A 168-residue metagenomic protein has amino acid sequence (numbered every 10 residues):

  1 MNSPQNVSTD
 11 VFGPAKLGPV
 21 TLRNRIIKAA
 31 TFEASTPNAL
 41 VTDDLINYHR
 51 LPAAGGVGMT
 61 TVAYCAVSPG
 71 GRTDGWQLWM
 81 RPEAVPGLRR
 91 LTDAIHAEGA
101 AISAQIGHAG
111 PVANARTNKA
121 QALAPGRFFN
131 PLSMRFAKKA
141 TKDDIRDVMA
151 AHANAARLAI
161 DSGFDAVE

Functional and structural regions predicted by a protein language model:
M1-E168: Flavin-dependent oxidoreductase catalytic cores
